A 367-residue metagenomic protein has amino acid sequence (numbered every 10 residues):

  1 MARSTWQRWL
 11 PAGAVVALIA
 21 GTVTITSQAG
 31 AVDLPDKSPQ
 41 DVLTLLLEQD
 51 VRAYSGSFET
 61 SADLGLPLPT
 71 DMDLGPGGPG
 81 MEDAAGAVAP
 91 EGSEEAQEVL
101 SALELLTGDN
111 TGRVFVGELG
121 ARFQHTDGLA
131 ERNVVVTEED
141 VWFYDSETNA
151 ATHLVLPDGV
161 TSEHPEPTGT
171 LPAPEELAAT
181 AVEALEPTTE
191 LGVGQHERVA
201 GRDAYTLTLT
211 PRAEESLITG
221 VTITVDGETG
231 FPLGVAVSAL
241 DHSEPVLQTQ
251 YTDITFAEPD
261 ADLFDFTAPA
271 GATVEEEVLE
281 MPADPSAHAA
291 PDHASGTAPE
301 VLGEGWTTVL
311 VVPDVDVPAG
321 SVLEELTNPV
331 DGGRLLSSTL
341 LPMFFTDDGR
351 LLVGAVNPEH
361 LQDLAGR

Functional and structural regions predicted by a protein language model:
A2-T5, P11, G21-A150, G192 (+5 more regions): N-terminal mature ectodomain segment of secretory-pathway/periplasmic proteins
G108, L263-G349, A355-G366: Accessory, solvent-exposed terminal regions and/or long lumenal/extracellular loops of proteins
N133-E138, T152-G159, Q250: Short amphipathic beta-strand/extended segments with alternating polar/hydrophobic composition
W142-H153, A236-Q248, D253-I254, E258-D265 (+2 more regions): A short, surface-exposed interaction/processing loop segment used at functional sites
S146-P174: Acidic/charged, solvent-exposed loop-and-adjacent secondary-structure segments enriched in E/D, K/R, S/T, and G/P
P157-D158, T210, A239, M281 (+1 more regions): A generic structural motif
P165-T189: Conserved polar/disulfide-associated segments of primarily extracytoplasmic proteins
G192-G271: Gly/Pro-enriched, hydrophobic low-complexity segments that function as extracytoplasmic propeptides/linkers
